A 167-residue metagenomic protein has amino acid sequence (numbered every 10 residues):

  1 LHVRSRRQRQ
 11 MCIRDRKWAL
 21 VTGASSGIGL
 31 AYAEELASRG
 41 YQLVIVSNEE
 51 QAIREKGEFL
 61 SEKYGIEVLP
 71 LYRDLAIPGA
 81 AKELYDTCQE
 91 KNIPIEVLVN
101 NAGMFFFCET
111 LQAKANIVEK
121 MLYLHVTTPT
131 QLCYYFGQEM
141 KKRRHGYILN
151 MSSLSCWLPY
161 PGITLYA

Functional and structural regions predicted by a protein language model:
L1-I13: Single conserved hydrophobic/aromatic residue that forms the stacking wall/gate of nucleotide- or nucleobase-binding
W18, S25-S26: Conserved glycine-rich cofactor-binding loop
R39-E55: Conserved glycine-rich Rossmann-like NAD(P)H-binding loop of the short-chain dehydrogenase/reductase
E50, Y72-E83, A115: The beta1-alpha1 cofactor-binding region of Rossmann-like NAD(H)/NADP(H)-dependent oxidoreductases
N101-F106: Conserved NAD(P)H cofactor-binding loop of Rossmann-fold oxidoreductase domains
E109-L122: Substrate-binding pocket helix/loop in short-chain dehydrogenase/reductase
S153: Residue(s) in the substrate-gating loop at a strand-loop-helix junction that position the organic substrate next
